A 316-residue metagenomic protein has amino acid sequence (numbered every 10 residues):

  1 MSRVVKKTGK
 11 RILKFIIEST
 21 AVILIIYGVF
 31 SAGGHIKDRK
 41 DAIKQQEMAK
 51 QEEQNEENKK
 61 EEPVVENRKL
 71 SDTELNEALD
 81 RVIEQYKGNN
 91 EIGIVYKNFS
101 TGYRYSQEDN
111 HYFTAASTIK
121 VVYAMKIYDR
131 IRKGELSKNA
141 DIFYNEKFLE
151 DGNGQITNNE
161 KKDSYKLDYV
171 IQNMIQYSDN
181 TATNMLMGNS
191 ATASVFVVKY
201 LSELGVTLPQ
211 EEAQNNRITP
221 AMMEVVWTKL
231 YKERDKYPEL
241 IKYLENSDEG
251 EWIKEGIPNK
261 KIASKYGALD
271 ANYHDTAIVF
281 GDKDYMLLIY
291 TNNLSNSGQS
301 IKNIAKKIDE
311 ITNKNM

Functional and structural regions predicted by a protein language model:
M1-Y86, R104, Y231-E249, D270-M316: Structured C-terminal helix/loop/strand segments within mature extracytoplasmic catalytic/sensor domains
P63-S71, L75, N158-K236, Y243: Active-site-adjacent helix/loop patches that line small-molecule binding or acyl-intermediate pockets
G88-Y112: Short, conserved catalytic-motif segment at the N-terminal edge
K97-F99, M174-S178, L186-S190, A213 (+3 more regions): Active-site-proximal beta-strand/loop segments in catalytic clefts of secreted hydrolases
S100-G102, Y112-T114, F148-E150, N180-T181 (+6 more regions): Solvent-exposed loop/turn segments at secondary-structure junctions within structured extracellular/periplasmic domains
G102, F113-Y144, M174, L287: Active-site SXXK
I131-D168, M187: Active-site-proximal loop and beta-strand segments within enzyme catalytic domains
L244-L269: Short Gly/Thr-rich strand-loop-strand
